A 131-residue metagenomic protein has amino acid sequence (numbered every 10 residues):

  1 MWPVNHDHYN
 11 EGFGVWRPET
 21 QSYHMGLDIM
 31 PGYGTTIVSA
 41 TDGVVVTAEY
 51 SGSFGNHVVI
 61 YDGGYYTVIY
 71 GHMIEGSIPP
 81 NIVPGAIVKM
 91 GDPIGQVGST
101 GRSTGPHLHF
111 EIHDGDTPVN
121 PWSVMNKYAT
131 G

Functional and structural regions predicted by a protein language model:
M1-N56, M90: Surface-exposed, glycine-biased beta-strand/turn segments
V4, H8, I69-H72, V119-N126: Short amphipathic beta-strand/extended segments with alternating polar/hydrophobic composition
G12, A48-E49, M73, V97-T100: Residue-level recognition of beta-strand microenvironments
G14, G34, G63-Y65, E75 (+2 more regions): Solvent-exposed coil/turn segments that connect beta secondary-structure elements in extracytoplasmic/periplasmic
S22-M25, S39-P80, P106-I112: Zn2+-dependent peptidoglycan hydrolase active-site motif and core
M25, Y33-T36, I78, P84 (+1 more regions): Short, conserved secondary-structure segments in the cores of folded domains
L27, T35, V68, G95 (+1 more regions): Glycine-centered loop/turn positions within well-structured domains that cap or flank conserved ligand/cofactor-binding
H57-Y61, P84-G131: Conserved, short, structured surface segments that act as functional micro-motifs
